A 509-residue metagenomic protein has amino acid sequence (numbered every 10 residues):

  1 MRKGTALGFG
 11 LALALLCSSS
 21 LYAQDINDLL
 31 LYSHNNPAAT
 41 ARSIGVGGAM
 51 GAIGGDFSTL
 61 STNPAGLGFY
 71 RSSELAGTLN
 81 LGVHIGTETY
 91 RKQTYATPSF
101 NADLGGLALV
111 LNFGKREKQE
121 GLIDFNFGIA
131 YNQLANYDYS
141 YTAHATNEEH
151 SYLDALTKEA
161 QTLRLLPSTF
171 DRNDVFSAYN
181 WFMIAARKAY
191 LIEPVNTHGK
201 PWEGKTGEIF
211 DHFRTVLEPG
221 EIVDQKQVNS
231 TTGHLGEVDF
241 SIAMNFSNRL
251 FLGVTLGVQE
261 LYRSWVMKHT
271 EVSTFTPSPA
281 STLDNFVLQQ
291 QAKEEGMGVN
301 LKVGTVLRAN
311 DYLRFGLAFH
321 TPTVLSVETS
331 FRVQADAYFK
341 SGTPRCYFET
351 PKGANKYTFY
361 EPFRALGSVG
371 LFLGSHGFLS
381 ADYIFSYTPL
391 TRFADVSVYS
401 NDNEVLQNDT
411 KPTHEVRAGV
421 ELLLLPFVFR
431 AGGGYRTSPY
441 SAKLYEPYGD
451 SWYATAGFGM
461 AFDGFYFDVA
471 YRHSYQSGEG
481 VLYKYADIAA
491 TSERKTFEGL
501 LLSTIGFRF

Functional and structural regions predicted by a protein language model:
M1-F9: Bacterial N-terminal signal peptides that target proteins for export
L7-G8, I53, H84, V469: A broad, structure-centric signal for solvent-exposed, well-ordered loop/edge residues that line or flank functional
F9-S18: Bacterial N-terminal signal peptides
S19-A23: Sec/Tat signal peptide C-region and signal peptidase I cleavage site
Q24-A38, S43-I44, N112-F509: Outer-membrane beta-barrel porins/channels
A41, I53-T62, G68-E148: Outer-membrane beta-barrel translocator/receptor signature
